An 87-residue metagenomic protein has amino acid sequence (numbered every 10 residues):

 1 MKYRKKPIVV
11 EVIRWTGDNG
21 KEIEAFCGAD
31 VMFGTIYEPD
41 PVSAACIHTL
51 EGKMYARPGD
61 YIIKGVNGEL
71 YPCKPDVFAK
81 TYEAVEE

Functional and structural regions predicted by a protein language model:
M1-S43, T49-L50: N-terminal domain-onset segments
E51-E87: Short, compact, well-ordered microdomains
